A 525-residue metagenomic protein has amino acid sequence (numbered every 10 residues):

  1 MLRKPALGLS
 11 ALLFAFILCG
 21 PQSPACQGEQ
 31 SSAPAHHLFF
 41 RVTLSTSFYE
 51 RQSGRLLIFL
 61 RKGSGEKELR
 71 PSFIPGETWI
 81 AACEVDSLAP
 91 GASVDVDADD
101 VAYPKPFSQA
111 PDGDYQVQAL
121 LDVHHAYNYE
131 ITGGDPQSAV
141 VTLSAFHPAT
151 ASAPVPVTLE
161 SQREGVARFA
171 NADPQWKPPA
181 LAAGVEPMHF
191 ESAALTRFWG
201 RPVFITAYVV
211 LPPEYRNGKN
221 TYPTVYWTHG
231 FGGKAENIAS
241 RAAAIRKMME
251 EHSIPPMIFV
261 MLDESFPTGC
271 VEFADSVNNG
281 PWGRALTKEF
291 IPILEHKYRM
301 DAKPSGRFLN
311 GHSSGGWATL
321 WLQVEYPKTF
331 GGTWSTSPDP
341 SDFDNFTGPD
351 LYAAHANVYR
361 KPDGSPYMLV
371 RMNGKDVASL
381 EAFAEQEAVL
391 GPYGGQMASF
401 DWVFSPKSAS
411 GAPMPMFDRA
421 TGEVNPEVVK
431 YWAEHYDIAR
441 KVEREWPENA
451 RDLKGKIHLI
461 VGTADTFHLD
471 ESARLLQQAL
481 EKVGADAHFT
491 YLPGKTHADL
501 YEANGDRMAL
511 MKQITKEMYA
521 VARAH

Functional and structural regions predicted by a protein language model:
M1-K4: Positively charged n-region of N-terminal signal peptides that target proteins for export
G8-G20: Bacterial N-terminal signal peptides
G8-L9, P24, G218: N-terminal processing/targeting junctions
C19-Q30: Signal peptide processing junction and immediate N-terminal pro/mature segment of secreted/exported proteins
G28-P34, G505: Intrinsically disordered, low-complexity coil segments
A33-L44, Y49-R55, T206: Contiguous beta-strand segments within globular domains
I58: Active-site histidine-anchored catalytic micro-motif
R61-H525: Non-catalytic cap/lid and distal C-terminal segments of serine-dependent acyl enzymes
